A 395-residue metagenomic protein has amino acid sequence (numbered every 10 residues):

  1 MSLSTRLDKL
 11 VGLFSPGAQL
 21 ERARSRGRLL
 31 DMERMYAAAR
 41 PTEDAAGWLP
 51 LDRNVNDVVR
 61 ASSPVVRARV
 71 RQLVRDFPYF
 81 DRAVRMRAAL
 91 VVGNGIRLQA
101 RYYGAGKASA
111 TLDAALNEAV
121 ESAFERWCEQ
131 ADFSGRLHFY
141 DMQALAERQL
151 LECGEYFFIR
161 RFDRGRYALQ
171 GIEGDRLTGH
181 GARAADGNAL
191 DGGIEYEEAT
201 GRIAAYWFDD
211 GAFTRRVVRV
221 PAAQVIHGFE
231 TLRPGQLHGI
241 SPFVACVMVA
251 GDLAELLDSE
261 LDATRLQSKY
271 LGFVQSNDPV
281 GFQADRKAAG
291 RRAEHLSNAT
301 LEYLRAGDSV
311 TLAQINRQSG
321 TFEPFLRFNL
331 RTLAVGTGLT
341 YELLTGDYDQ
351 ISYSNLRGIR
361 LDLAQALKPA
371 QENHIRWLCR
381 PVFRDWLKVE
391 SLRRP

Functional and structural regions predicted by a protein language model:
M1-Y103: N-terminal-proximal low-complexity accessory segments that begin disordered and transition into the first
S2-R6, R28, V66, L116-V120 (+7 more regions): Alpha-helical structural motif
F14, W127, A131, A250 (+5 more regions): Generic structural signal for hydrophobic core residues of well-folded globular domains
Q19-L20, Y36-S62, V70-F80, L253-G272 (+3 more regions): Short, charge-rich amphipathic segments
D52, L112, H138-M142, G154-F157 (+3 more regions): Charge-rich, acidic-biased intrinsically disordered regions
P78-G235: Structured, mid-chain assembly/scaffold modules that mediate subunit interfaces within large macromolecular complexes
L137-I159, Q318-P395: C-terminal amphipathic alpha-helical
G228-N355, I359: Extended, charged amphipathic alpha-helical segments
